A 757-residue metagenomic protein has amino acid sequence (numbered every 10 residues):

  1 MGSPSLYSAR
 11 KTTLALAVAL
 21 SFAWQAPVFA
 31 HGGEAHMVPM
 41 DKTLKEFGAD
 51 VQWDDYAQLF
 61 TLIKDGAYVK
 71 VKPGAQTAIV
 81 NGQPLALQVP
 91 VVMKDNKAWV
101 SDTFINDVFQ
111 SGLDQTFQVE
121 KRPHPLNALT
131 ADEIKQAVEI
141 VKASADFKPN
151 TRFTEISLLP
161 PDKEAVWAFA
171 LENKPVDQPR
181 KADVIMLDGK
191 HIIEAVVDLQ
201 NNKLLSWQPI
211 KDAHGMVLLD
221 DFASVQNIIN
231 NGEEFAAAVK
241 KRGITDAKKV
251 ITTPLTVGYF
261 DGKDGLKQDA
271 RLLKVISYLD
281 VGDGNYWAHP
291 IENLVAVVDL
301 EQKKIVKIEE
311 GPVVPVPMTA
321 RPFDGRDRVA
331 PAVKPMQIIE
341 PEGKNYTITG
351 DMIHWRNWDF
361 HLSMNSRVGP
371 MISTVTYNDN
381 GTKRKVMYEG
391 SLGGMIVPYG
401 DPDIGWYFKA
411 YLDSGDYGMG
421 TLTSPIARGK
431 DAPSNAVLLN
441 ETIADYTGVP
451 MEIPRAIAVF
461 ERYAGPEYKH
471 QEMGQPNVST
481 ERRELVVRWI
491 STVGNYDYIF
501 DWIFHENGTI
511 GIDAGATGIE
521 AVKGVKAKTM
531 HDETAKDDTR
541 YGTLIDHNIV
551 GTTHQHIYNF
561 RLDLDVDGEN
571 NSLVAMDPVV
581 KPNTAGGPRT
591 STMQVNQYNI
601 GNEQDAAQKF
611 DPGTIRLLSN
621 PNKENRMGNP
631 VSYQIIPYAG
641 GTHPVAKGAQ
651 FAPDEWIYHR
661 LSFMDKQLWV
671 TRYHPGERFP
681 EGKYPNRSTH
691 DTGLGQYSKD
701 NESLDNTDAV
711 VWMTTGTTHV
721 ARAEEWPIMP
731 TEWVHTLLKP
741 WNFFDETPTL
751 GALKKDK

Functional and structural regions predicted by a protein language model:
L6-K11, A15-R122: Primary recognition of N-terminal secretory signal peptides and signal-anchoring hydrophobic helices
G33, M93-D95, D177, Q268 (+3 more regions): Surface-exposed coil/turn segments at beta-strand junctions on protein surfaces, enriched
V38-T43, W99-V100, I105, A137-V141 (+5 more regions): Short, structured motif recognition centered on aromatic/hydrophobic residues
D50-Y56, V69-I79, G112-V119, K148-P149 (+4 more regions): Extended intrinsically disordered, low-complexity coil regions enriched in Ser, Thr, Gly, Ala and often Pro
P125-A170, L218-G262: Short, non-transmembrane alpha-helical segments in secretory-pathway proteins
K148-Q200, D246-L300, R356, V487: Exposed beta-strand-loop-beta-strand "reactive/processing" segments of non-cytosolic proteins
L199-L204, Q208-V217, K240-R242, D280-P370 (+3 more regions): Extended effector regions of multi-domain proteins
